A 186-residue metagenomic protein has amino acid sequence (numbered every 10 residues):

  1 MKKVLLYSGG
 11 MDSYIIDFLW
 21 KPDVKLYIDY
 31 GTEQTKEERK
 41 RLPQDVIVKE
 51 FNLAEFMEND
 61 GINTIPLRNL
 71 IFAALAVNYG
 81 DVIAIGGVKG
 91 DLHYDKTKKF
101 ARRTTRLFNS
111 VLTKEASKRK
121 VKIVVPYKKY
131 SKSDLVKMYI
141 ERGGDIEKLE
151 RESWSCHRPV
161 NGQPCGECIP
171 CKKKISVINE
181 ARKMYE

Functional and structural regions predicted by a protein language model:
M1-I146, C171: ATP-dependent adenylation/nucleotidyltransferase module used to activate substrates
S13, D91, G162, I178-N179: Glycine-rich nucleotide phosphate-binding loop and flanking beta-alpha elements of Rossmann-like dinucleotide-binding
P66, L70, A74, W154-S176: Local cysteine-cluster metal-coordination motifs and their immediate loop/turn environment, predominantly Fe-S cluster
K122, K148, H157-V160: Short, functionally important structural connectors and interaction interfaces within domains
G144-W154: A short alpha-helix-loop-beta-strand transition element characteristic of N-terminal alpha/beta dinucleotide-binding
R182-E186: Short cysteine/histidine-rich metal-coordination sites, predominantly Zn2+-binding motifs
